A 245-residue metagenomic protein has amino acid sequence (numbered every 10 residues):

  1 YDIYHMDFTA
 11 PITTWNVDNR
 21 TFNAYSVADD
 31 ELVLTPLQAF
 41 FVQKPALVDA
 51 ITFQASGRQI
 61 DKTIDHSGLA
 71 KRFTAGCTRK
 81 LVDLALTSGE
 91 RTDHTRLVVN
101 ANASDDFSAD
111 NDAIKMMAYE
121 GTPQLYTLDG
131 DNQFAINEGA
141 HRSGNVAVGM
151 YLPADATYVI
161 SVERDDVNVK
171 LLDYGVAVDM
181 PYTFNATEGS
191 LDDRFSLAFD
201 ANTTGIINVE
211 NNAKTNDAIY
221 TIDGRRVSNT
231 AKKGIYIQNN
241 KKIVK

Functional and structural regions predicted by a protein language model:
Y1-N216: Compositionally biased Ser/Thr/Gly- and acidic/asparagine-rich, proline-interspersed low-complexity stretches
T203-K245: C-terminal outer-membrane/trafficking sorting elements
